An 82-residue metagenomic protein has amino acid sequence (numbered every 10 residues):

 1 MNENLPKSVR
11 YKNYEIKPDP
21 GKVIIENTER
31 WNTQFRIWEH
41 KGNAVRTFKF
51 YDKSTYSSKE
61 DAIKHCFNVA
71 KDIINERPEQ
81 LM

Functional and structural regions predicted by a protein language model:
M1-D19: Negatively charged, low-complexity tracts enriched in Asp/Glu with abundant Ser/Thr
N2, H40-G42, Q80-M82: A mid-sequence interfacial segment
Y11-Y14, W31, Y56: Aromatic side chains
E15-K17, K22-V23, N43, E79: Compositionally biased, intrinsically disordered low-complexity regions
V23-K53: A short, structured beta-strand/loop element
T47-M82: Acidic, low-complexity intrinsically disordered segments
